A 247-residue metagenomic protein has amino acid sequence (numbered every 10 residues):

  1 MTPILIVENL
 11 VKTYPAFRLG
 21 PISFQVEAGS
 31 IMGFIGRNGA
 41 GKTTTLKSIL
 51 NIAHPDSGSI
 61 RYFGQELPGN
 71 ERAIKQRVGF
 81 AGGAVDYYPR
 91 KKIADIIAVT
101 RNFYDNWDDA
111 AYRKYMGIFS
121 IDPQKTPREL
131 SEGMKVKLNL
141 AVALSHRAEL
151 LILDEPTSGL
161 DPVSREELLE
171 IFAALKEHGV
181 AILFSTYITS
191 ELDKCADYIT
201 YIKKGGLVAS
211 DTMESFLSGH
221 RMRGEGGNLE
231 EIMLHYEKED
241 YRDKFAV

Functional and structural regions predicted by a protein language model:
V7-L10, F17-E27, G58: Conserved beta-strand
I35-R37: The feature captures the beta-strand-to-loop junction immediately N-terminal to the Walker
G58-G69, A73-I74: Conserved ABC transporter NBD signature motif
Q76, G82-L138: ABC-family P-loop ATPase nucleotide-binding domains
L140, L160: Hydrophobic anchor residue at the start of the ABC signature
L151-E155: Catalytic Walker B motif of ABC-type/P-loop ATPase nucleotide-binding domains
